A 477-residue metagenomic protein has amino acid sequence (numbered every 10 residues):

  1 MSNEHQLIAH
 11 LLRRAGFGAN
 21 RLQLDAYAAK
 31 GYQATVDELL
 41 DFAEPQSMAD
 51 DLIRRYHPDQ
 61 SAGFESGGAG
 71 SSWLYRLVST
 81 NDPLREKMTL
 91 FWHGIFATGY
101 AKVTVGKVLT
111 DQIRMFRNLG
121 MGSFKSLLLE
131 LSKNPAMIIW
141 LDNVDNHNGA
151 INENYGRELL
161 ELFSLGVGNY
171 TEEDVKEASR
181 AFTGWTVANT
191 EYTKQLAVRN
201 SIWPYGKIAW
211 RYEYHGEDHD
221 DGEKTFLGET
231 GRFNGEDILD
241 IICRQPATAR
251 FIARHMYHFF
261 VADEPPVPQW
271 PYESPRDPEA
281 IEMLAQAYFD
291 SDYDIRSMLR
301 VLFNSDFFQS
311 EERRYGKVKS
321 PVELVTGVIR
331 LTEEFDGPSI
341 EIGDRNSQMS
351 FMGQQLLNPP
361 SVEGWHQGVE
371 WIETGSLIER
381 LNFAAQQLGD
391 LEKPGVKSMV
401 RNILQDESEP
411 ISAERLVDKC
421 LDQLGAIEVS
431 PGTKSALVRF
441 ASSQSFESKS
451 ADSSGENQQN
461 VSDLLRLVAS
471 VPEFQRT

Functional and structural regions predicted by a protein language model:
S2-E4, I8-R21, Q245, A249-S291 (+1 more regions): Flexible, low-complexity segments enriched for small/polar residues
L7-R14, A49-D50, Q60-F64, A150-N154 (+2 more regions): Short, compositionally biased low-complexity segments
R14, D41-F42, G94, E130-K133 (+6 more regions): Residues within well-ordered alpha-helical secondary structure of globular protein domains
R21-L119, V144, A441: N-terminal accessory alpha/beta regions
A28-G31, E38-L40, A69-W73, V105-D344 (+2 more regions): Active-site substrate-binding loop specific to GH73 endo-beta-N-acetylglucosaminidase modules in bacterial autolysins
P58-D59, S79, A97-G99, N143-N146 (+3 more regions): A ubiquitous short alpha-helical element
